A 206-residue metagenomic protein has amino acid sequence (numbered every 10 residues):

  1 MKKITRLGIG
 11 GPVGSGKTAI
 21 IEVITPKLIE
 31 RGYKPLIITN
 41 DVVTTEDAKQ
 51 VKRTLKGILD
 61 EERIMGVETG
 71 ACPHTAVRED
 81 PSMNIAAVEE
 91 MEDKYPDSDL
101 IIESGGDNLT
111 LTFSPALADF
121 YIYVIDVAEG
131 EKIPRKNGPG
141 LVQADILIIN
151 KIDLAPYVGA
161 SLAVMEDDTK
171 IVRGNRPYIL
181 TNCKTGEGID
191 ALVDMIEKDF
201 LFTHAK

Functional and structural regions predicted by a protein language model:
K2-A118, G130-K132: Nucleotide-state-sensitive switch-loop elements of NTP-binding domains
R53-K56, S82-M83, A118-D119, G140-L141 (+2 more regions): Short, hinge-like loop/turn segments at secondary-structure boundaries
G105-G106, I125-D126, I152: Short glycine-/small-residue-rich Rossmann-like dinucleotide-binding loops
N108-L109, K136, G188: Short acidic active-site motifs
T112-A128, G138-I148: Inter-motif core of Ras-like GTPase G domains
L154-K206: Canonical P-loop GTPase G-domain recognition
